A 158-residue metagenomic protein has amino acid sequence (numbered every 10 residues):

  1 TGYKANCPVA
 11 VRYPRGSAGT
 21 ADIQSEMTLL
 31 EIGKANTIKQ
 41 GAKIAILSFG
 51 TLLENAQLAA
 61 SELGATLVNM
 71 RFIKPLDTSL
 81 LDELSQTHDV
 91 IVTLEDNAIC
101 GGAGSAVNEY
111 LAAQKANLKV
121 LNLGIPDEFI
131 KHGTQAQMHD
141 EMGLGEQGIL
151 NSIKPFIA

Functional and structural regions predicted by a protein language model:
Y3-A158: Thiamine diphosphate
